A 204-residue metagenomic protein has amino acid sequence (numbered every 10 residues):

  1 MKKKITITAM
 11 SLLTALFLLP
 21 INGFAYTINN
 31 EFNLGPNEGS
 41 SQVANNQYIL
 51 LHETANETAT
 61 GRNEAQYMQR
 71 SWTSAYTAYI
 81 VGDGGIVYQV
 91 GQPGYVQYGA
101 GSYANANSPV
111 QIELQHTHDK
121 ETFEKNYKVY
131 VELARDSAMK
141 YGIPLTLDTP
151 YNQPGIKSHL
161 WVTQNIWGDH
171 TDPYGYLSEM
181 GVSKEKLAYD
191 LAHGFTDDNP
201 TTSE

Functional and structural regions predicted by a protein language model:
K2-A106: N-terminal catalytic cores of peptidoglycan-degrading enzymes
I28, K120-E204: Basic/polar, cationic surfaces and motifs that engage anionic cell-wall and phosphate/carboxylate ligands
A44, W72, N105, D119-Y130: Solvent-exposed, acidic/flexible segments
Y48, P109, G155-K157: Structural preference for beta-strand elements that scaffold enzyme active sites
A55-T58, T117, W161-V162: Acidic glycine-/aspartate-rich tracts in secreted/extracellular proteins
G91, S108, K184-K186: Surface-exposed, interaction-prone regions with an acidic/low-complexity signature
V110-D119: Cell-envelope and extracellular/periplasmic
